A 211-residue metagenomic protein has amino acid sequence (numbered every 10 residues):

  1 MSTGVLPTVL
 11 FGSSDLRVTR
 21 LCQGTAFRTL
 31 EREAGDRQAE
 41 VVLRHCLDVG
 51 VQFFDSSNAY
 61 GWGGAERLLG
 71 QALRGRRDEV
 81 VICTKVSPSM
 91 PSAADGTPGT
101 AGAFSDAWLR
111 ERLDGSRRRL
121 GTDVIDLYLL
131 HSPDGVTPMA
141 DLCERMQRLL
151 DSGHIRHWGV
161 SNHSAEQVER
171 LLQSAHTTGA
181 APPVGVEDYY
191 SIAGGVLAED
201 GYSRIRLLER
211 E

Functional and structural regions predicted by a protein language model:
M1-V81, D151: N-terminal binding-site loop/beta-alpha segment at the start of enzyme catalytic domains that lines or forms
V5, P133, T137-E211: Beta/alpha (TIM)-barrel catalytic core signal, keyed to glycine-rich beta->alpha loops juxtaposed to Asp/Glu that bind
L10, V18-C22, Q52-F53, E79-K85 (+3 more regions): Structural preference for beta-strand elements that scaffold enzyme active sites
G12-E31, C83-T100, V124, L129: N-terminal small/glycine-rich loop or linker at the start of catalytic domains across soluble metabolic enzymes
F27-T29, Y60, P88-M90, H131-D134 (+2 more regions): Feature marks short, surface-exposed loop/turn motifs that line or immediately flank catalytic pockets and channel
R32-L47, G102-G121, D141-E144, E166-S174: Short, acidic/polar
A34-Q38, G64, L68, T100-W108 (+2 more regions): Alpha-helix N-cap and loop-to-helix initiation/capping positions
R117-P138: Active-site groove signature of glycoside hydrolases
